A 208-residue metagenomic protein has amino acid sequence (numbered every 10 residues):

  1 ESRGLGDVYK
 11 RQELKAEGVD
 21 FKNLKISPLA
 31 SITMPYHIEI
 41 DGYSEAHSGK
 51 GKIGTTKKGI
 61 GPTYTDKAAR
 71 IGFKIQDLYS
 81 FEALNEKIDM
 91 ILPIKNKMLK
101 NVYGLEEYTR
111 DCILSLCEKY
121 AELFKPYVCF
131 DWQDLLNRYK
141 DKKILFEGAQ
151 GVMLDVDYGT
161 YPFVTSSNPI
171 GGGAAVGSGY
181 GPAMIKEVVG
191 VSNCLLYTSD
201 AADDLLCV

Functional and structural regions predicted by a protein language model:
E1-Y9, Y197-V208: Single conserved hydrophobic/aromatic residue that forms the stacking wall/gate of nucleotide- or nucleobase-binding
R3, D77, E106, T160-V164 (+2 more regions): Hydrophobic alpha-helical scaffolding
R3, Y180-S199: A structural-propensity feature for long, helix-poor, extended segments
E13-A16, V176, Y180, C194: Short, well-ordered loop/turn and helix-capping segments at boundaries between secondary-structure elements and domains
L14-D134, I144: Internal alpha/beta core interface subdomains
A30-I32, G151, V191-L195: Acidic, glycine-rich active-site loops and adjacent beta-strand->loop/helix elements that engage anionic groups
G54-A69, K143-S178, L196-S199: Conserved phosphate/anionic-ligand binding catalytic regions in large, soluble enzymes, centered on
F81-N85, I170-I185: Glycine-rich phosphate-binding loop plus the immediately following alpha-helix
